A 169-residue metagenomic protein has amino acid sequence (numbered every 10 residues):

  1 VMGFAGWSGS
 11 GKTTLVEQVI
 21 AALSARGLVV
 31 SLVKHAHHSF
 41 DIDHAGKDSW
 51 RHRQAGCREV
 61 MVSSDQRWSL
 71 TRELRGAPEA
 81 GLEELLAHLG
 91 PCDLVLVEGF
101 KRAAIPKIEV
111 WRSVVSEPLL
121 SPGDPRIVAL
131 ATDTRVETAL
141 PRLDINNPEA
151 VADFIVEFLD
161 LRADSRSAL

Functional and structural regions predicted by a protein language model:
V1: Walker A (P-loop) ATP-phosphate-binding motif of ABC ATPase nucleotide-binding domains
F4: Hydrophobic anchor at the beta1->P-loop junction of P-loop NTPases
G9: Walker A (P-loop) phosphate-binding loop of P-loop NTPases
K12: Conserved lysine of the Walker
Q18-A80: N-terminal phosphate/diphosphate-binding loop that engages ATP/GTP or pyrophosphate donors across diverse enzyme folds
E73-F100: Phosphate-binding/switch loop-helix module in NTP-utilizing enzymes
L94-S165: Phosphate/Mg2+-binding loops and adjacent switch elements in nucleotide/diphosphate-handling enzyme cores
